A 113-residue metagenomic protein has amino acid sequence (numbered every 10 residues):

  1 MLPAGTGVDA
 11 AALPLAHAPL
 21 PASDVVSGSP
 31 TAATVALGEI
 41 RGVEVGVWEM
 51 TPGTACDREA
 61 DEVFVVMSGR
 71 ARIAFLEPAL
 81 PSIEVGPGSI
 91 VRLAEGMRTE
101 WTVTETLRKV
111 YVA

Functional and structural regions predicted by a protein language model:
M1-V47: A short, N-terminal "cap"/entry segment at the start of jelly-roll beta-barrel domains of the cupin/DSBH fold
E39, F75-E77: Short acidic, glycine-rich loop/turn motifs
I40-E59, E95: Conserved short histidine dyad/triad with adjacent acidic residue
G46, P81-I83, T99: Short beta-strand segments
R58-I73: Short, conserved beta-strand element in jelly-roll/cupin
V63, A79-P81, R108: Short, surface-exposed beta-strand-loop junctions and turns on beta-sheet-rich folds
P78-E95: Short acidic-glycine-tyrosine-enriched beta hairpin
R92, E100, T104-A113: A short hydrophobic beta-strand segment most commonly corresponding to one strand of the jelly-roll/cupin
